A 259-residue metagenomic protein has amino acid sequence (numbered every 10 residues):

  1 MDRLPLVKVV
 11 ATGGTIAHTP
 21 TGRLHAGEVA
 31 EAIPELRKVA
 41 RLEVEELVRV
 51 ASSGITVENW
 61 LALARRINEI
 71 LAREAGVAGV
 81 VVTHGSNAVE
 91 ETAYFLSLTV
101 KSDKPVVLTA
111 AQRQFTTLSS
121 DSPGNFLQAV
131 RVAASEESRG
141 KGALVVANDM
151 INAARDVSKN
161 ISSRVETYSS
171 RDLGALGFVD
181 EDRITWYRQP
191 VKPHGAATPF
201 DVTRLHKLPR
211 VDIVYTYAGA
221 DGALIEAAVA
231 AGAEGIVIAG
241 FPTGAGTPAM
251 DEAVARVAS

Functional and structural regions predicted by a protein language model:
M1-I70: ATP/NTP phosphate-donor binding region
R3-L6, V10-A17, E31-K38, A153-T243: Accessory alpha-helical/coil subdomains and C-terminal extensions that flank or cap enzyme catalytic cores
V10-T12, V82-H84, V107-A110, L144-N148 (+2 more regions): Short beta-strand segments
G22-A30, A88, Y94-V107, S122-Q128 (+1 more regions): A glycine- and small-aliphatic-rich helix-loop capping segment at beta-alpha/alpha-beta transitions that lines
E74-V89, A231-T243: Short acidic, glycine-rich surface-loop motifs adjacent to enzyme active sites
G79, K104-V107, G142, S259: Proline-centered loop/turn at the N-terminus of a beta-strand
V82-K104, G246-A255: Short Gly/Thr/Asp-enriched flexible loops that form oxyanion-binding sites at enzyme active sites
L108-E181: Internal gly/pro-rich beta-alpha loop/helix module that stabilizes soluble enzyme cofactors or their anionic handles
